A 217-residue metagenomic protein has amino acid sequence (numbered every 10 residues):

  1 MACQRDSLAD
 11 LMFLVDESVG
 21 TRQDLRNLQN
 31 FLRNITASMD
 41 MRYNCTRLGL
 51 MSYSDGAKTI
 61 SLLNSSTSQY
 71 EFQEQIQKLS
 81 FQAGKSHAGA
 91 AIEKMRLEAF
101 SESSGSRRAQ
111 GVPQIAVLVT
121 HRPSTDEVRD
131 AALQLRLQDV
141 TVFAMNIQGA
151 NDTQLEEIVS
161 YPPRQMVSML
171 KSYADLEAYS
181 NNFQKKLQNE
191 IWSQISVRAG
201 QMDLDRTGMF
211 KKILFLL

Functional and structural regions predicted by a protein language model:
A2-A9, K58, S65, Y70 (+6 more regions): Intrinsic disorder/low-complexity detector
Q4-S65, A116-V117, I147: Von Willebrand factor
L8-A9, Y43-R47, G111-I115, L137-F143 (+1 more regions): Loop/turn elements at helix/coil->beta-strand transitions in domains of secreted/extracellular proteins
V19, Q23-N30, D40-C45, S66-E71 (+2 more regions): Extended intrinsically disordered, low-complexity coil regions enriched in Ser, Thr, Gly, Ala and often Pro
R33, A37-M41, S68, Q77 (+6 more regions): Sec-exported extracytoplasmic/periplasmic mature domains
G56-Q114, P123-E127, M145-T153, E157: Von Willebrand factor
A150-G208: C-terminal helix of von Willebrand factor
R206-L216: N-terminal low-complexity segments that are often proline-rich with Ser/Thr-Pro
